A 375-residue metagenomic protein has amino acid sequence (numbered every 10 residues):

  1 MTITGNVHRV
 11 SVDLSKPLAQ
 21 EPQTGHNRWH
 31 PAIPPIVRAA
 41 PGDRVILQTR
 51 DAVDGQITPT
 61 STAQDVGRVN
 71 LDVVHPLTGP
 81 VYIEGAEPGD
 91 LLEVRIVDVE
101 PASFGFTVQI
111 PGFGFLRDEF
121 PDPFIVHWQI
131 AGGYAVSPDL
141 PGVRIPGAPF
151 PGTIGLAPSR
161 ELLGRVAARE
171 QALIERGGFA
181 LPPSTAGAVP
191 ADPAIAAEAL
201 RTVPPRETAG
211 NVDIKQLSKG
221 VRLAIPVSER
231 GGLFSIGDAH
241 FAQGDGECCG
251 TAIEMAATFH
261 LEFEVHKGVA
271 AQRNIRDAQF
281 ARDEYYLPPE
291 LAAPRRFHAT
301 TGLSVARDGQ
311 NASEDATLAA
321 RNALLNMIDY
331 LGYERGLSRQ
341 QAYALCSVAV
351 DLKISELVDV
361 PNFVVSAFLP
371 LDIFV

Functional and structural regions predicted by a protein language model:
T2-V69: N-terminal, Lys/Arg-enriched amphipathic/low-complexity engagement segments that precede the first folded domain
Q20-H30, L71-T78, L200-T208: Short, structured beta-strand/loop micro-motifs enriched in basic residues and often containing a Trp
A39, I83-A86, L217: Short, well-ordered loop/turn sites that connect or cap secondary structure elements
L47, L91-V94, I225: A generic structural signal for residues embedded in beta-strands
A52-A63, V99-Q109, G231-F241, S355-V358: Short, Lys/Arg- and Gly-enriched loop/turn segments at beta-strand edges
D98-S218, A224: Intrinsically disordered, low-complexity linker/loop segments enriched in Gly/Pro and charged/polar residues
P158, A180-E314: Conserved mixed alpha/beta catalytic, RNA-binding, or beta-rich assembly cores of soluble enzyme, regulatory
